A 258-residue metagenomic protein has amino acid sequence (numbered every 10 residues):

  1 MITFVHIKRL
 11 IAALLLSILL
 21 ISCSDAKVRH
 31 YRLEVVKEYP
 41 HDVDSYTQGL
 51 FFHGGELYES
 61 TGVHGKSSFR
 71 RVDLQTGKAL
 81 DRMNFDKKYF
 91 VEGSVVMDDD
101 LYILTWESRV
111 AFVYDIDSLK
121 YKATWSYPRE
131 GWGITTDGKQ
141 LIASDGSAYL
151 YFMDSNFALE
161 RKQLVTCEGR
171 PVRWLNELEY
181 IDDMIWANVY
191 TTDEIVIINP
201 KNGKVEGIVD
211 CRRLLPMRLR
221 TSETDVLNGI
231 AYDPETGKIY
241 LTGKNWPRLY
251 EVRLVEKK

Functional and structural regions predicted by a protein language model:
I21-S22: C-terminal motif of bacterial Sec signal peptides marking the signal peptidase cleavage site
A26-D44, L74-L80: A short helix->beta-strand "capping" segment at the edge of beta-propeller domains
V36-S68, M83-V95, W132, G243-N245: Beta-strand-rich domains and repeat architectures in extracellular enzymes and scaffolds, especially beta-propellers
E38-V43, R82-K87, A123-R129, L164-R170 (+2 more regions): Surface loop/turn motifs at the tips and blade-to-blade linkers of beta-strand repeat domains
T47, L175, S222-Y232: Signature of short aromatic-glycine-proline-rich micro-motifs recurring in repeat-based ectodomains
G54-G55, D98-D100, G138-K139, D182-D183 (+1 more regions): Short coil/turn segments that connect the beta-strands within blades of beta-propeller domains
E59-V63, Y102-S108, A143-S147, A187-T191 (+1 more regions): Conserved beta-strand positions in repeat-built beta-propeller and related beta-rich domains
V72-G77, D115-L119, D154-A158, N199-G203 (+1 more regions): Short loop/turn segments that connect beta-strands within beta-propeller blades
